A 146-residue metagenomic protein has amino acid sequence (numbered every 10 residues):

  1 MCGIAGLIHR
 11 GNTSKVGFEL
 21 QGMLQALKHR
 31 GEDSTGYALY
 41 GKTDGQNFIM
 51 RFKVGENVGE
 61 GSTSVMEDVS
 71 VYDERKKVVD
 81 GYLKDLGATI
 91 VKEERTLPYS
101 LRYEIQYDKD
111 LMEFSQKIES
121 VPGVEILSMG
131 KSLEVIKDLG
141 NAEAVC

Functional and structural regions predicted by a protein language model:
M1-C146: N-terminal segments that mediate ammonia production and transfer in glutamine-dependent amidotransferase systems
